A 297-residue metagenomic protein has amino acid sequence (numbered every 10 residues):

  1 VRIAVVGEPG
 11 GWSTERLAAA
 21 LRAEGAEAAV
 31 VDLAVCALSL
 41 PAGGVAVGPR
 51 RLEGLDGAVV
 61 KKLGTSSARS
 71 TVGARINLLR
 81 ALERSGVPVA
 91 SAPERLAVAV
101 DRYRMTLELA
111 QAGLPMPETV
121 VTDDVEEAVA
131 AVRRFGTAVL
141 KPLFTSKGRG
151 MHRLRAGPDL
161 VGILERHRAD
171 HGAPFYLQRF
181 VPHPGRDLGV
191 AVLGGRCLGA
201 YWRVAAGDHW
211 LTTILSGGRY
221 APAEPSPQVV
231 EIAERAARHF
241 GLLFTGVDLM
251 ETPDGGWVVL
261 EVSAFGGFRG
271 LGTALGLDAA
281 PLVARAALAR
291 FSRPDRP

Functional and structural regions predicted by a protein language model:
V1-A4: Extreme N-terminal starter segment of soluble prokaryotic enzymes
E8-E118: Conserved N-proximal alpha/beta basic substrate-recognition cap immediately N-terminal to, or forming the N-lobe
A42, V192-R196, T252-G255: Short acidic-glycine loop/turn motifs at beta-strand connectors
T106-A110, V132-G150, G172-H183: ATP-grasp fold ATP-binding core
A112-G136: Rossmann-like NAD(P)H-binding beta-loop-alpha module
R149-F240: Phosphate-binding site of ATP-dependent enzymes
W210-V259, G270, P281-R296: A long amphipathic alpha-helix within ATP-dependent nucleotide-binding catalytic cores
S263-G276: Glycine-rich phosphate/pyrophosphate-binding beta-alpha loops
